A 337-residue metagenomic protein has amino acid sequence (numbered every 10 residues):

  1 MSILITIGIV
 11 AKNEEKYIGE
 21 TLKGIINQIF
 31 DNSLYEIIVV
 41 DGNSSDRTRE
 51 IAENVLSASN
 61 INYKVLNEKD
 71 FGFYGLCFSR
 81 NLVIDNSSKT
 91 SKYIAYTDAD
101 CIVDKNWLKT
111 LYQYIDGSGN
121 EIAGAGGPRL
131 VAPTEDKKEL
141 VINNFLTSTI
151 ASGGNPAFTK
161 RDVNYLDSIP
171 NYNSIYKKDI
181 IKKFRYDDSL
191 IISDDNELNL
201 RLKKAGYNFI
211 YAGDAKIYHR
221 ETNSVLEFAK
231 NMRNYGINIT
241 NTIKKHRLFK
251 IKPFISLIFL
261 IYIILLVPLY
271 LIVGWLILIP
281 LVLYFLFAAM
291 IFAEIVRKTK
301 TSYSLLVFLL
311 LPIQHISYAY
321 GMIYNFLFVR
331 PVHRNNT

Functional and structural regions predicted by a protein language model:
K23-L34: Short, acidic, metal-binding catalytic loop of nucleotide-sugar glycosyltransferases
G24, D41-E50, D70, C101: A conserved acidic beta->alpha catalytic loop
R47, A99-Y114, L200: Acidic donor-binding/catalytic loop of UDP-sugar-dependent glycosyltransferases, especially processive GT2
K69-K89, T110: Glycine-rich, basic loop-to-helix element that forms the pyrophosphate-binding segment of sugar-nucleotide handling
K105-L140, K216: Conserved donor NDP-sugar-binding/catalytic core segment of glycosyltransferases
I115, D188-R247: Catalytic donor/gating beta->alpha subdomain of glycosyltransferases that bind UDP-sugars
S152-Y176, I191, E197, I217-R220 (+1 more regions): A recurrent flexible, glycine/aromatic-enriched loop bordering the glycosyltransferase active site that acts as
Y218-Q314, Y320-F328, N336-T337: Active-site-adjacent helix/loop segment of glycosyltransferases that harbors family-specific signature motifs
